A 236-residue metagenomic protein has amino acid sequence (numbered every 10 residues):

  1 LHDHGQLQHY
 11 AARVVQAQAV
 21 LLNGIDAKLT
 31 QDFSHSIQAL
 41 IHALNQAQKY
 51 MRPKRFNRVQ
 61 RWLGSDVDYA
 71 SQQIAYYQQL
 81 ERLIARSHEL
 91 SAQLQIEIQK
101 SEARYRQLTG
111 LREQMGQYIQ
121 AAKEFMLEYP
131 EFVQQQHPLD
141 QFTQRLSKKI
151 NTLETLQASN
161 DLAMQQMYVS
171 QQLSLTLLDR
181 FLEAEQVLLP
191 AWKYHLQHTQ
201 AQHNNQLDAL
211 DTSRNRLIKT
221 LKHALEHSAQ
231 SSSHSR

Functional and structural regions predicted by a protein language model:
L1-K100, Y105: Leu/Val/Ala/Ile-rich N-terminal alpha-helices, chiefly Sec-type signal peptides and the beginnings
V14-L21, F33-S36, L40-A47, Y76 (+13 more regions): Amphipathic alpha-helices that form helix-helix packing interfaces
T30-A39, S65-Y76, T109, Q135-S147 (+1 more regions): Short charge-dense sequence patches
Q73-Y76, L80-M115, A122, L146 (+7 more regions): Amphipathic alpha-helical coiled-coil segments
L108-D140: Extended alpha-helical coiled-coil "stalk/arm" regions that act as elongated linkers or oligomerization scaffolds
E128-R236: Long amphipathic all-alpha helical oligomerization modules
